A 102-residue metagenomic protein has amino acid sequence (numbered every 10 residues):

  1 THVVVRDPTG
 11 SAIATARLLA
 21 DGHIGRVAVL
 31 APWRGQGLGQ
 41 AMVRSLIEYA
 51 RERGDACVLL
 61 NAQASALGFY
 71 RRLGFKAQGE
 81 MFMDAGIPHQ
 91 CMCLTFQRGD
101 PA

Functional and structural regions predicted by a protein language model:
T1-V3, G25, P88-M92: Short beta-strand micro-motifs in enzyme catalytic cores
V4, S11-A28: Conserved beta-strand in the GNAT
V5-P8, L94: Active-site beta-strand termini and strand-to-loop segments that position acidic
W33, G37-S45: Conserved acetyl-CoA pyrophosphate-binding loop and the N-cap/start of the following alpha-helix in GNAT-like
M42, A66-F69: Conserved short alpha-helix immediately C-terminal to the canonical SAM/SAH-binding motif I of Rossmann-like
A50-Q63: Conserved GNAT acetyl-CoA-binding A-motif
L59-N61, R71, K76-L94: Conserved catalytic-core motifs of GNAT/GCN5-like acyltransferases
F96-A102: Generic C-terminal helix-cap and adjacent flexible tail
